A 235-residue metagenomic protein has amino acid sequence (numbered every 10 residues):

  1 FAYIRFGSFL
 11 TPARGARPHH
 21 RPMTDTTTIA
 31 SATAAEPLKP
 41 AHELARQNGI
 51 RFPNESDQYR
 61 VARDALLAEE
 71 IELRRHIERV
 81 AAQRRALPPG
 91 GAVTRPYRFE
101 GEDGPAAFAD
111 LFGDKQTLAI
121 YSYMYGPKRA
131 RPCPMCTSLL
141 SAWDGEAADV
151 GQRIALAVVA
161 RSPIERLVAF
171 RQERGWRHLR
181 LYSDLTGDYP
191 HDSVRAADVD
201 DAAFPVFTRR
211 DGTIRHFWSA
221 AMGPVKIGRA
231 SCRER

Functional and structural regions predicted by a protein language model:
Y3, P18-H20: Short, positively charged and aromatic/hydrophobic N-terminal segments
T24-L66: Short, charged, low-complexity amphipathic alpha-helix
Y59-H76, V80, W143: Amphipathic alpha-helical coiled-coil segments
A82-L118: Long amphipathic N-terminal alpha/beta scaffold segment
L111-P132: Short active-site neighborhood of thiol/selenol oxidoreductases, capturing the structured segment around
P134-A157: Conserved helix-turn-beta segment immediately C-terminal to the redox Cys motif in thioredoxin-like folds
V150-R166, L179-D188: Thiol-based oxidoreductase modules, predominantly thioredoxin-like and allied folds used for disulfide exchange
E173, H178-R235: Thiol/selenol-based redox catalytic cores and closely related redox-interacting motifs
